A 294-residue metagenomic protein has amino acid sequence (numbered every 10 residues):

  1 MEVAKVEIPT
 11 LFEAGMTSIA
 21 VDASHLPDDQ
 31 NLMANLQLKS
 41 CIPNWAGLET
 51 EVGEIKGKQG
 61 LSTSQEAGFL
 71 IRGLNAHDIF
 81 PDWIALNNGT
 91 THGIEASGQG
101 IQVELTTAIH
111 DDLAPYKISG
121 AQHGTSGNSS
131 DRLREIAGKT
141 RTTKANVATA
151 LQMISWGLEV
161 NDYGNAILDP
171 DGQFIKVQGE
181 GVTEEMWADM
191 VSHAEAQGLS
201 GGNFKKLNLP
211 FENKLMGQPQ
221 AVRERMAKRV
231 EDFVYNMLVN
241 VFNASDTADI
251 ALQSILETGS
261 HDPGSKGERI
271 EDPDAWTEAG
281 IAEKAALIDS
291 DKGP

Functional and structural regions predicted by a protein language model:
M1-K39, G47, T277: Active-site beta->alpha loop and helix N-cap motifs at the rims of alpha/beta catalytic domains
V3-L11, S126-T142: Catalytic cores of alpha/beta
A14-D29, N88-H92, K139-E159: Glycine-rich phosphate-binding active-site loops on the catalytic face of alpha/beta enzymes
T17-A20, W45-E49, P81-A85, K117-A121 (+1 more regions): Structural preference for beta-strand elements that scaffold enzyme active sites
A23-M33, V52-F69, G124-D131: Active-site glycine- and acidic-residue-rich loops that bind and position anionic ligands or nucleotide-like cofactors
N31-T50, Q99-G120: Alpha-helix-loop-beta-strand connector modules within alpha/beta enzyme cores
A76-T106: Glycine/Thr-rich beta-alpha phosphate-binding loop at enzyme active sites
H193-P294: C-terminal extensions of enzymes
